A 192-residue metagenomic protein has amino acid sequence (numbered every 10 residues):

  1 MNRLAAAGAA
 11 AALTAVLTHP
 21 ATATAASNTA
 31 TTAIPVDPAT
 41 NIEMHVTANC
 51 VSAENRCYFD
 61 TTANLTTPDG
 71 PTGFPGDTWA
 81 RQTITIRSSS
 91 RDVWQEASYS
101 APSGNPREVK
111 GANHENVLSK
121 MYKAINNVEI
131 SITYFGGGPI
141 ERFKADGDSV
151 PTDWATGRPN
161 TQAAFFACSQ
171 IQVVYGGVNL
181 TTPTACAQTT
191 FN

Functional and structural regions predicted by a protein language model:
M1-A25: Secretory targeting and sorting signals
N28-K120, N179: Short, surface-exposed binding/anchoring microloops in extracellular/periplasmic proteins
H45, P151-A155, A185: Short structured motifs
N49-V51, R56-Y58, A167-S169, A185-T189: Sequence contexts marking disulfide-bonded cysteines in secreted/extracellular proteins
Y58, A124-W154: Aromatic sugar-binding surface patches on proteins that engage polysaccharides or sugar-phosphate polymers
H114-N127, Q170-G177: Enriched for extracellular/lumenal, surface-exposed ectodomains of secreted and cell-surface proteins
D146-W154, R158-G176: Internal, hydrophobic beta-strand segments that form the core of beta-sheet-rich folds
G176-N192: Short beta-strand elements
